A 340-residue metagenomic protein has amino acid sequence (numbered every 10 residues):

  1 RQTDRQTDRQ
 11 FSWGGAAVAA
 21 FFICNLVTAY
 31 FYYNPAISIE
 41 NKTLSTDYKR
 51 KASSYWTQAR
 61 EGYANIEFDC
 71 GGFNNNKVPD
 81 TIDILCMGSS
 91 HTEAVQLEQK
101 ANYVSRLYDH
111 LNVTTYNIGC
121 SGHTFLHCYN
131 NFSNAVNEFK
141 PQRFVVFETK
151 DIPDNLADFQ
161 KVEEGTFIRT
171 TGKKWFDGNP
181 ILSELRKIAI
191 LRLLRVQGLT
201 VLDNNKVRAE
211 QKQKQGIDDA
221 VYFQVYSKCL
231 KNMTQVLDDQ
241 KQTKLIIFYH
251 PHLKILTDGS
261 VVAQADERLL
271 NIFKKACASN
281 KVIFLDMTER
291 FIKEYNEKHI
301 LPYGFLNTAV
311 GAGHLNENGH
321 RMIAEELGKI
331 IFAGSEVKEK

Functional and structural regions predicted by a protein language model:
T3-R9: Intrinsically disordered, low-complexity terminal segments enriched in Ser/Thr
S12-T28: Hydrophobic membrane-insertion alpha-helices, especially the h-region of bacterial N-terminal signal peptides
F31-V113, F291-L306, V310: Membrane/wall-proximal cationic-aromatic binding patches
E93-W175: Conserved SGNH/GDSL esterase-like catalytic core that processes O-acyl groups on lipids and polysaccharides
A101, T149-K274, V282, M287-E297 (+1 more regions): Serine-dependent acyl-ester chemistry module
S105, D109, L126, N130 (+7 more regions): Solvent-exposed, polar/charged alpha-helical surfaces in well-ordered, non-transmembrane soluble domains, broadly
N112-T114, K140-F144, Q240-L245, N280-V282: Loop/turn elements at helix/coil->beta-strand transitions in domains of secreted/extracellular proteins
Y226, L306-K340: Histidine-centered active-site loop/cap adjacent to the catalytic His in serine esterases/O-acetyl transfer systems
